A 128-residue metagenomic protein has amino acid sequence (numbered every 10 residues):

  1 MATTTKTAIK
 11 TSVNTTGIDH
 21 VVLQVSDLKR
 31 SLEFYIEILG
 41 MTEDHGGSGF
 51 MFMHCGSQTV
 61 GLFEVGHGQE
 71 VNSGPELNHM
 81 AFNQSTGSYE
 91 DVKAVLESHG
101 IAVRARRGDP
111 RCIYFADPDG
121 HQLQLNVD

Functional and structural regions predicted by a protein language model:
M1-K29, H79-M80: N-terminal beta-strand motif that seeds the catalytic metal site of vicinal oxygen chelate
A2-V13, K93-D128: Vicinal oxygen chelate
I18-S26, V71-V95, R111-A116: Vicinal oxygen chelate
D27-T42: Amphipathic alpha-helical segments
F34, F52-H54, V95: Alpha-helical scaffold elements within enzyme catalytic domains, especially in hydrolases
T42-E76, Q122-V127: Conserved short beta-strand elements that form part of the metal-binding/catalytic scaffold of enzyme active sites
